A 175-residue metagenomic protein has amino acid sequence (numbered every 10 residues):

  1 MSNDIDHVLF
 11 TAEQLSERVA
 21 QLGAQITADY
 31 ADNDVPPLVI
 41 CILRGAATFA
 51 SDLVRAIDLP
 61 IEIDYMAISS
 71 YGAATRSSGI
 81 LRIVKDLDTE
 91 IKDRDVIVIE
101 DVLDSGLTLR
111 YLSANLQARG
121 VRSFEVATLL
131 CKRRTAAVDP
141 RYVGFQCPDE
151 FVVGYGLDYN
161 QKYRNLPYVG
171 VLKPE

Functional and structural regions predicted by a protein language model:
M1-E175: PRPP-associated nucleotide enzymes
